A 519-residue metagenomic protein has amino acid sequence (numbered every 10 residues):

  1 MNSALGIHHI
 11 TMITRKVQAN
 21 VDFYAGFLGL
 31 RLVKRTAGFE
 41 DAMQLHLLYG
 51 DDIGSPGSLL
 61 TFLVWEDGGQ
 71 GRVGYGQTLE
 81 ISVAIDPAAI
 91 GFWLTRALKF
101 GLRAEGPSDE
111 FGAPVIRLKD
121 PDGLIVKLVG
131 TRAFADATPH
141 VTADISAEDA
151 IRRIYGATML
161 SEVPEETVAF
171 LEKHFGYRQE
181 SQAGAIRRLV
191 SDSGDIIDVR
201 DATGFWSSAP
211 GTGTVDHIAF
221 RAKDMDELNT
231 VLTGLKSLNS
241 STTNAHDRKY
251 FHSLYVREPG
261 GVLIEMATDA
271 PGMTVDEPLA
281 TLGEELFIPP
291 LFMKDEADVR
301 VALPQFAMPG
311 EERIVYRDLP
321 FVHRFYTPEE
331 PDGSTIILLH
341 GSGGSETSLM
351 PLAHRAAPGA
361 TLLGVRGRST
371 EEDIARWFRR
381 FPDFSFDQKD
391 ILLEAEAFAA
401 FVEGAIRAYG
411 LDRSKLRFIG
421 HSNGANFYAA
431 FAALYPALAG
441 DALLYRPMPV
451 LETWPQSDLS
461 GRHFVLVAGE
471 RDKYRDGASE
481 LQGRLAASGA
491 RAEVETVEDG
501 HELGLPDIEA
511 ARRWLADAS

Functional and structural regions predicted by a protein language model:
G6-R15, E66-R96, P114-K119, R153-E162 (+2 more regions): Vicinal oxygen chelate
V33-T36, L45-H46, S55, G91-R153 (+2 more regions): Vicinal oxygen chelate
V315-L411: Serine-hydrolase catalytic machinery in alpha/beta-hydrolase-like enzymes
I419-G424, Y428: Gly/Ala-rich beta-loop-alpha elbow adjacent to hydrolase catalytic centers
A437-P449: A conserved short beta-strand
V465-A468: Short beta-strand/loop motif that positions the catalytic acidic residue of the alpha/beta-hydrolase fold
E470-D476, E502: Acidic catalytic loop of the alpha/beta-hydrolase fold
S479-Q482, R491-S519: C-terminal catalytic histidine-bearing segment of alpha/beta-hydrolase fold enzymes
